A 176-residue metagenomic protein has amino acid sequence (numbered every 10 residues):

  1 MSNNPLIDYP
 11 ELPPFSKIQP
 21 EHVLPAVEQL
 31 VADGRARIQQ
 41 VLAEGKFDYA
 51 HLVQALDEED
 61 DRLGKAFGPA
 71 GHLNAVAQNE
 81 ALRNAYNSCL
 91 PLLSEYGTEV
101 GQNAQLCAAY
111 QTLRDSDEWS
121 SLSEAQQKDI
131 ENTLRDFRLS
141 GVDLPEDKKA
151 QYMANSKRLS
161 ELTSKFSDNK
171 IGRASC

Functional and structural regions predicted by a protein language model:
M1-S175: Zn2+-dependent metallopeptidase catalytic domains
